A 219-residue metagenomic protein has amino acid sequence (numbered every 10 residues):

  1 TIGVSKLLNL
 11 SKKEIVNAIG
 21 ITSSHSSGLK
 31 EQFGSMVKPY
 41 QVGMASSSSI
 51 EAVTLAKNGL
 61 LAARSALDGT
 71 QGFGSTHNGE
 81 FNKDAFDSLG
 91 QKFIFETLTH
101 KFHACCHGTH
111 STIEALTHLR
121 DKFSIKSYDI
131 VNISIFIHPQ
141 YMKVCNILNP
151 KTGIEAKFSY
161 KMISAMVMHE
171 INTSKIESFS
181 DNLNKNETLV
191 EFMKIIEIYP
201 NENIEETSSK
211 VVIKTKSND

Functional and structural regions predicted by a protein language model:
T1-E51, A63-Q71: Glycine-rich, mobile lid/loop segments that gate access to catalytic sites or pores
G34-S47, T54-D219: Terminal-appendage/accessory-domain detector
